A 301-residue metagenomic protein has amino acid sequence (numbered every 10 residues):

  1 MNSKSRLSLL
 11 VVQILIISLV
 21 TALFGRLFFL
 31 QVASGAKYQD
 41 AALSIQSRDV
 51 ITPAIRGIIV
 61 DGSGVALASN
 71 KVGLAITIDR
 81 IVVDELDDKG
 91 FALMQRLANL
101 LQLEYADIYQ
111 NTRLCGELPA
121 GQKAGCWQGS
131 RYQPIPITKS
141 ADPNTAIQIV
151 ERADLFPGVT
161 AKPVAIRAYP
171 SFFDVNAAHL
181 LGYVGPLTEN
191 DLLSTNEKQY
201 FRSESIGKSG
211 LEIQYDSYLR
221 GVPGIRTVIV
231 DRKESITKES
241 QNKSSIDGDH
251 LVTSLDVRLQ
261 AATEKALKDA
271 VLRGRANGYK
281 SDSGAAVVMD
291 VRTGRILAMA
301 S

Functional and structural regions predicted by a protein language model:
M1-L219, P223-S244, L272, A276-A285 (+1 more regions): Membrane-proximal periplasmic segments of bacterial cell-envelope enzymes, especially penicillin-binding proteins
D247-L259: Conserved beta-strand/loop elements of the cytosolic catalytic core of P-type E1-E2 ATPases, chiefly in the P-domain
Q260, M289-S301: Short, well-ordered surface patches within globular domains
A266-A270: Generic, well-ordered alpha-helical scaffold segments in large soluble proteins
